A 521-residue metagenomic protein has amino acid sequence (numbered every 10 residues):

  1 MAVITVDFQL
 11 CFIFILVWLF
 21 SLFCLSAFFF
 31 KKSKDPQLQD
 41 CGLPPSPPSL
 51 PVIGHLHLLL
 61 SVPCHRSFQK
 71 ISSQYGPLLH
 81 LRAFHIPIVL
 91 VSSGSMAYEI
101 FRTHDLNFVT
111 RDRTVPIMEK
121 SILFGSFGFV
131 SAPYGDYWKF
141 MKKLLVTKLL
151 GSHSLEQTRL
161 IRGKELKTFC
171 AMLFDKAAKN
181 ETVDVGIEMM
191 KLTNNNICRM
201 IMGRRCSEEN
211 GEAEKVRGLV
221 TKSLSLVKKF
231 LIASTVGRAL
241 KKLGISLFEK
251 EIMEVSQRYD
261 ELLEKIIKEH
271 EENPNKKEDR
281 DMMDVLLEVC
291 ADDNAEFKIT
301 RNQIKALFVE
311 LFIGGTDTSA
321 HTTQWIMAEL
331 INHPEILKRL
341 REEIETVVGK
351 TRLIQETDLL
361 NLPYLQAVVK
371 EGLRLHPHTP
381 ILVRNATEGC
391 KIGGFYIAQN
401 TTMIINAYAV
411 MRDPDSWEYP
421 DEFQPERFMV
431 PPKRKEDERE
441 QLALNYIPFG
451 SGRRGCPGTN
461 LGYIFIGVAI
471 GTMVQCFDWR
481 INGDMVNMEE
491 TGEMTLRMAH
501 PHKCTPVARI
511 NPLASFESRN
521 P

Functional and structural regions predicted by a protein language model:
M1-Q9, L19-F20, E288, T402 (+2 more regions): C-terminal helix/juxtamembrane-tail motif
A2-Q37, I464: Terminal signal-anchor or tail-anchor transmembrane helices that tether membrane-associated enzymes to cellular
P36-L59, H65-I161, V185, M189-N196 (+1 more regions): Cytochrome P450 substrate-recognition site 1
H55-G76, E261, E269, Q355-F395 (+2 more regions): Conserved cytochrome P450 K-helix E-x-x-R motif and the immediately C-terminal K′/meander segment
D112-I122, E156-T323, R339, T491-E493: Cytochrome P450 heme-thiolate monooxygenase catalytic core
V309, V430-I466, T491: Cytochrome P450 heme-thiolate "Cys pocket" and heme-binding signature region
P334-I336, T459-A499: Cytochrome P450 heme-binding "Cys pocket" and the immediately downstream C-terminal segment
L359, I405-D437, N520-P521: Conserved cytochrome P450 K-helix/beta-meander segment immediately N-terminal to the heme-binding cysteine loop
